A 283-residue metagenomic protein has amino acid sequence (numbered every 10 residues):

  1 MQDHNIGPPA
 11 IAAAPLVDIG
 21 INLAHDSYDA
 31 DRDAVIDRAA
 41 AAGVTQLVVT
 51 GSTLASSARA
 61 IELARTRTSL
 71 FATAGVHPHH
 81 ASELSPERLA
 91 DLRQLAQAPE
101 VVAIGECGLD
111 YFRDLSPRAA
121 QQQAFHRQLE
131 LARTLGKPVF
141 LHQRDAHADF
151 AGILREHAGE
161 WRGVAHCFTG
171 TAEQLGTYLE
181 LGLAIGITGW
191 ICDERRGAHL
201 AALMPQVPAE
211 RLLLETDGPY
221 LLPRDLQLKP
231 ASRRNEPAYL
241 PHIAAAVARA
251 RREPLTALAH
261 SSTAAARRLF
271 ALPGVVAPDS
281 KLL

Functional and structural regions predicted by a protein language model:
M1-L283: Mid-domain alpha/beta scaffold segments of enzyme catalytic cores
